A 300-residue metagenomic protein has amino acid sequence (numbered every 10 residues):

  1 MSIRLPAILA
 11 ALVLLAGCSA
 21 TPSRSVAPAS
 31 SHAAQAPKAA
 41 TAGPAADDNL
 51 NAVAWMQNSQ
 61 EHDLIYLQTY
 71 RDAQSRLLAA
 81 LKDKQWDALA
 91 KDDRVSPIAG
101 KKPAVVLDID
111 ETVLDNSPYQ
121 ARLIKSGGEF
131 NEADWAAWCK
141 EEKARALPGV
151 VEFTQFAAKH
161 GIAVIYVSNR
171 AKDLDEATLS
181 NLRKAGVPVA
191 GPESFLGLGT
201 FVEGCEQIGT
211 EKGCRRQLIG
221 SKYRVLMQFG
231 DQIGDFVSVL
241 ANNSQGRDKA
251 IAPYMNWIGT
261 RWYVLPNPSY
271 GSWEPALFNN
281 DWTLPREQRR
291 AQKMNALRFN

Functional and structural regions predicted by a protein language model:
P6-G17: Bacterial N-terminal signal peptides
C18-L107, N279-F299: Non-catalytic pre-domain segments flanking phosphatase-related domains
V26, D175-N300: C-terminal cap/substrate-recognition subdomain and adjoining C-terminal extension of metal-dependent phosphatase-like
A54-L64, A136-K143, I165-R170, V202-E206: Second-shell loop/turn segments in exported
I65-Q68, D72, A137, R145 (+6 more regions): Extracytoplasmic/secreted proteins, especially bacterial periplasmic and envelope-associated proteins
K102-A104, V113-P148, E152, K159: Active-site neighborhood of HAD-like aspartate-dependent phosphohydrolases
A104-D108, L114-N116, A163-S168, S194-G197 (+2 more regions): Structural recognition of the beta-strand scaffold that forms the well-ordered cores of secreted hydrolase catalytic
E111, V150-L182, F195-L196, D231-I233: Substrate-recognition element of Asp-dependent hydrolases with the DxDx(T/V) motif
